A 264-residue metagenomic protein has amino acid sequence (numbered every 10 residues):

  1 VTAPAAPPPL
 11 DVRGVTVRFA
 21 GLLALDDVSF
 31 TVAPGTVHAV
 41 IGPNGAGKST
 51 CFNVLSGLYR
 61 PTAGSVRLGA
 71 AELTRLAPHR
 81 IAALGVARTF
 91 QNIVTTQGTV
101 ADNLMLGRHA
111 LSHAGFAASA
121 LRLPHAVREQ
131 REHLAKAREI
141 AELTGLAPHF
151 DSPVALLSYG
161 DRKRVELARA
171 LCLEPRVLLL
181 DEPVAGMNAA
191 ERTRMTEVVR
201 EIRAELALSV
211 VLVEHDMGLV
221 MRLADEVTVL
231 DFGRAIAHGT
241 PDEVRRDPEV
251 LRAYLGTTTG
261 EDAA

Functional and structural regions predicted by a protein language model:
L10-V12, L25: Conserved structural motif at the start of ABC-family nucleotide-binding domains
I41-P43: The feature captures the beta-strand-to-loop junction immediately N-terminal to the Walker
S56: Helix-to-loop junction immediately C-terminal to a conserved catalytic motif
G64-L73, L84: Conserved ABC transporter NBD signature motif
F116-H149, P153, E197-E201: Conserved ABC ATPase "signature" region
E174: Conserved catalytic motifs of ABC-family nucleotide-binding domains
L178-E182: Catalytic Walker B motif of ABC-type/P-loop ATPase nucleotide-binding domains
